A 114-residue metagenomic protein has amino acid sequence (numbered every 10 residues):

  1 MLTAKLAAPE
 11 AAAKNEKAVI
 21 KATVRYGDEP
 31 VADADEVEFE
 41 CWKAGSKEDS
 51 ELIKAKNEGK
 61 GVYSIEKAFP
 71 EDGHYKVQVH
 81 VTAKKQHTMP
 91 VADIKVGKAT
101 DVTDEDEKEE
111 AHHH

Functional and structural regions predicted by a protein language model:
M1-K14, A18, W42, T82-H114: Extracytoplasmic/periplasmic copper-protein system
A4, I20, V37, I65 (+2 more regions): Hydrophobic residues positioned within well-ordered beta-strands of beta-sheet architectures
K14-D28: Beta-strand-rich structural segments
T23-V24, C41, K67-F69, V81: Hydrophobic beta-strand positions in extracellular immunoglobulin-like domains
Y26-L52: Short flexible loop/turn segments that cap and initiate beta-strands
N57, F69-E71: Residue-level recognition of secondary-structure-to-loop junctions
N57-S64: Aromatic sugar-binding surface patches on proteins that engage polysaccharides or sugar-phosphate polymers
Y75-T82: Short, aromatic- and glycine-rich surface loops/edge beta-strands on solvent-exposed regions
